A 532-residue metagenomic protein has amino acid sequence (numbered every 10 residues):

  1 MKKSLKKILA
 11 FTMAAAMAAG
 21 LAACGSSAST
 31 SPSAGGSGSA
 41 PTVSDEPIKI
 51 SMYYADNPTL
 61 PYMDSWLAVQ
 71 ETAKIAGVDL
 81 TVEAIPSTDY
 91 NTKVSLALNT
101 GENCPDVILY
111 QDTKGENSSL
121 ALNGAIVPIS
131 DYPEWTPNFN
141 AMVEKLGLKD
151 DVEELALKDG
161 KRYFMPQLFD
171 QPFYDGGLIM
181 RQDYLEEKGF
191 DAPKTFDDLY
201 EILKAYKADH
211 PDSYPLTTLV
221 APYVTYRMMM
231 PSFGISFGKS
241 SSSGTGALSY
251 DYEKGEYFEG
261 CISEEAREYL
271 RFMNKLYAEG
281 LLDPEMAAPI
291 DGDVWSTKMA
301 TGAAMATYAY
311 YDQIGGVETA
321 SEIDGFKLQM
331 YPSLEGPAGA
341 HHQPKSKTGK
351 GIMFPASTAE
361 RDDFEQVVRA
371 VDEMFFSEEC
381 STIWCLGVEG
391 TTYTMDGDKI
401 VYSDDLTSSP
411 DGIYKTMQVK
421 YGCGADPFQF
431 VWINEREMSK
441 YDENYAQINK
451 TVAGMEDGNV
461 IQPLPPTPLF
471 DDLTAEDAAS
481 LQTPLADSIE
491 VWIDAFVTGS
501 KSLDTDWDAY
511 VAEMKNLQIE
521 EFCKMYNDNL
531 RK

Functional and structural regions predicted by a protein language model:
M1-F11: Bacterial N-terminal signal peptides that target proteins for export
F11-M13, M17-K532: Extracytoplasmic/secretory soluble proteins
